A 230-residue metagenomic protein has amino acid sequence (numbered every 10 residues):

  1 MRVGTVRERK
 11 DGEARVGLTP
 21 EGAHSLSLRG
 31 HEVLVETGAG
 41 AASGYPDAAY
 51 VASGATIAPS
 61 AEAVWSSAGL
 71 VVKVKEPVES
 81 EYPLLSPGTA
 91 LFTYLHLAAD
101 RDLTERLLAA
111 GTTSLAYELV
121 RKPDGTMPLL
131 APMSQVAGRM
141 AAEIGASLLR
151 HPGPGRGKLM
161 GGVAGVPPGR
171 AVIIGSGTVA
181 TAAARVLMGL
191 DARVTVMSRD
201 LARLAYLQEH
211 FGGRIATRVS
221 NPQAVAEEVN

Functional and structural regions predicted by a protein language model:
M1-A110: An N-terminal-biased, well-structured beta-alpha scaffold segment characteristic of Rossmann-like dinucleotide-binding
R2, E8, E79-R170: Glycine/serine-rich phosphate-binding loop and adjoining beta1-alpha1 elements at the start of nucleotide-handling
V6-Y45, P154-N230: Glycine-rich phosphate/diphosphate-binding loop of Rossmann-like nucleotide-binding domains
E36-T37, S60-A61, Y94-H96, A116-R121 (+2 more regions): Short beta->alpha connector loops at strand-helix junctions that form conserved, small/polar/Pro-enriched
A48-A52, V74, L129-M133, E209-G213: Short low-complexity, flexible loop/linker segments enriched in glycine and/or proline with clustered acidic
A52-A58, K73-K75, H151-G157, I215-N221: Short gly/ser/thr-rich secondary-structure transition/capping motifs
A58-L70, G138-H151, V219-N230: Short, basic, helix/turn surface patches
S67-G69, R101-E105, G125-M127, A205-L207 (+1 more regions): Short, charged, surface-exposed secondary-structure boundary motifs
